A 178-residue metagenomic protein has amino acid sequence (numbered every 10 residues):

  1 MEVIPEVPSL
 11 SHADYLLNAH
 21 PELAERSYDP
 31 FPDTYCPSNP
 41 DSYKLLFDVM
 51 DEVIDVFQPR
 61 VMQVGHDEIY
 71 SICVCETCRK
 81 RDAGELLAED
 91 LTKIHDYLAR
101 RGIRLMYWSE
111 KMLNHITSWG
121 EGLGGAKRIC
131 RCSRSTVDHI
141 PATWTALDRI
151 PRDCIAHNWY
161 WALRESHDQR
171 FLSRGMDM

Functional and structural regions predicted by a protein language model:
M1-H139, A146-I150: Aromatic-lined carbohydrate-binding surfaces of glycoside hydrolases
H139-M178: Glycoside hydrolase catalytic-domain groove-lining segments
